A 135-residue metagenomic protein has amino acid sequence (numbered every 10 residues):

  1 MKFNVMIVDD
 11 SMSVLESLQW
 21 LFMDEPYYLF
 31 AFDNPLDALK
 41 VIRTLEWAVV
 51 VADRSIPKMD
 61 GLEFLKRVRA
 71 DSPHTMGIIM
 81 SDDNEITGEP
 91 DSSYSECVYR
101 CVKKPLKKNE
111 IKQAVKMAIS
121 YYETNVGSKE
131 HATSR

Functional and structural regions predicted by a protein language model:
M12-F30, E96: Two-component/phosphorelay signaling modules centered on CheY-like receiver
L15, I56-P57: The feature encodes the CheY-like receiver
A31-V49: Acidic, metal-coordinating helix/loop segments flanking the phosphotransfer/catalytic sites of two-component signaling
D33-N34, D60-E63: Acidic catalytic/metal-coordinating carboxylates
K40, L62-H74: Short amphipathic alpha-helix used as the core "switch/output" element in two-component signaling
D53, S81: Active-site residues of response regulator receiver
E63, N84-C101: Alpha4 helix (beta4-alpha4-beta5 surface) of REC/receiver domains from two-component response regulators
L106-V115: C-terminal output helix
